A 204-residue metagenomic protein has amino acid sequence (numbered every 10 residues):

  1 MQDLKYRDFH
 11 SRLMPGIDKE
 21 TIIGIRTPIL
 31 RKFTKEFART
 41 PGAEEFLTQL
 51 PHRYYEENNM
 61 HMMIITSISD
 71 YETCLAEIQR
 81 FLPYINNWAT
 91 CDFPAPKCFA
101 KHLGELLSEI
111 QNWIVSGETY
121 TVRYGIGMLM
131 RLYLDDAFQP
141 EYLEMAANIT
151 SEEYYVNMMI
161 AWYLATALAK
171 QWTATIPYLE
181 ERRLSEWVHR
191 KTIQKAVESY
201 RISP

Functional and structural regions predicted by a protein language model:
M1-P204: Alpha-helical scaffold domains
